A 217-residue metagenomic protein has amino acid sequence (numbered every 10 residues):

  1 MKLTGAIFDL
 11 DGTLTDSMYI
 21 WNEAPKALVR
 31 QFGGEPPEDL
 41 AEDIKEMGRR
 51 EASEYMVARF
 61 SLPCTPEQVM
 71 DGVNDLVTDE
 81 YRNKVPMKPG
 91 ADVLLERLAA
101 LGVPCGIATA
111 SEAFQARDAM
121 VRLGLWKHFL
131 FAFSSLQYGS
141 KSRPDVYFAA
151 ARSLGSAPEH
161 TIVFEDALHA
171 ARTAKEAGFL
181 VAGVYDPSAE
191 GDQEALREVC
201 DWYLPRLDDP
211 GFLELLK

Functional and structural regions predicted by a protein language model:
M1-T4, E96-A99, A113, R117-K217: Asp-based, Mg2+/Mn2+-dependent phosphohydrolase catalytic module
K2-L101, F114: N-terminal helical cap/lid subdomain that shapes the substrate entry/recognition surface in HAD-like hydrolases
D16, I44-M47, C64, Q68 (+8 more regions): Residues at secondary-structure transition points
E35, P104, L180: Residue-level detector of anion-binding/catalytic polar loops
